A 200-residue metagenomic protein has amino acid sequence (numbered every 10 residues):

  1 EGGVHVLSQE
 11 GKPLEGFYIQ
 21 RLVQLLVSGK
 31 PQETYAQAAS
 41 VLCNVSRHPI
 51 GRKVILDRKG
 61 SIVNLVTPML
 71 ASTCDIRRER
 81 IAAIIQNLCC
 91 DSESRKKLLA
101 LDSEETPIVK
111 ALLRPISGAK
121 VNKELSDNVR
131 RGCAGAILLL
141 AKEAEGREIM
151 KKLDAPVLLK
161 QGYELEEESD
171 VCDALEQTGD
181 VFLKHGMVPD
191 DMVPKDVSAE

Functional and structural regions predicted by a protein language model:
E1-G3, V23-L25, A36-I50, P68-M69 (+3 more regions): Alpha-helical solenoid repeat architecture
G2-L26, E33, I50-K59, R95-L113 (+3 more regions): Short, hydrophobic/charged alpha-helical patches characteristic of ARM/HEAT alpha-solenoid repeats and analogous
L26, S46, M69-L70, I116 (+2 more regions): A conserved position within tetratricopeptide repeats
K30-P31, T73-C74, S126, E167-E168: Short inter-helical turns and helix N-cap capping residues of alpha-solenoid HEAT/ARM repeat scaffolds
Q32, R52, I62-V63, A71-D75 (+3 more regions): Short, catalytically relevant binding-site loops at active-site mouths
Q37-S40, N44, R52-A71, R80 (+1 more regions): Internal alpha-helical scaffold/solenoid segments in large eukaryotic proteins
K123, D127-K142, R147-L153, V157-Q161: Long, ordered, amphipathic alpha-helical scaffolds
E145-E200: C-terminal interaction modules of eukaryotic adaptor/scaffold proteins
